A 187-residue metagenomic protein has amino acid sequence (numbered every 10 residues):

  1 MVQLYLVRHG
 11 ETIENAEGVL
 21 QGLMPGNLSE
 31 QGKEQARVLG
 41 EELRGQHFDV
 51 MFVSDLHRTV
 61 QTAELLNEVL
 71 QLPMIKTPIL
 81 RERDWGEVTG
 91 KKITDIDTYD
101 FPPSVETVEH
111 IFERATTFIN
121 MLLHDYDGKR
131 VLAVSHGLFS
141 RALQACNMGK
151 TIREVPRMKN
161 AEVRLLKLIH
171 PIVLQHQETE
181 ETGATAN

Functional and structural regions predicted by a protein language model:
L4, K129-G137: Generic beta-sheet signal
L4-T59, F101-A115: Loop-to-helix element that buttresses phosphate recognition and phosphoryl-transfer chemistry
T12, F139-S140: Short active-site segment of divalent metal-dependent hydrolases/proteases that encodes the spacing between
A16-V19, G86-G90, C146: Short aromatic-enriched loop/helix-cap "lid" or pocket-rim segments at secondary-structure transitions that line
R37-D97: Phosphate-coordination/substrate-recognition cap region in phosphate-metabolizing enzymes
G45-H47, L122-K129: Glycine-rich phosphate-binding loop signature in dinucleotide/nucleotide-binding domains
K92-E106, V173-N187: A polyampholytic, Gly/Pro-enriched intrinsically disordered region
M148-Q175: Domain-level recognition of soluble alpha/beta enzyme cores, biased toward histidine phosphatases/phosphomutases
